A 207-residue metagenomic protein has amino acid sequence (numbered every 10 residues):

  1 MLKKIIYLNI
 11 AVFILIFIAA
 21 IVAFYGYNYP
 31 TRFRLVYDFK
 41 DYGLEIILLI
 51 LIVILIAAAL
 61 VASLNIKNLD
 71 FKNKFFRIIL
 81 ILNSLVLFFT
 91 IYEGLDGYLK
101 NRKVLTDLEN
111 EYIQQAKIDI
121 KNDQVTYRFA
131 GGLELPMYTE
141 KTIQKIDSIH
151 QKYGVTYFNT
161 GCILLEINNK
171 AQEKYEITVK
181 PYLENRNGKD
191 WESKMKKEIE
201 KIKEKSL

Functional and structural regions predicted by a protein language model:
M1-I14: N-terminal membrane topogenic signal
M1-K3, N65-F76: Membrane-interface helix-boundary motifs at transmembrane edges
I6-N9, F76-N83, G188: Sec-dependent signal peptide hydrophobic core
F17-S63: Membrane-embedded alpha-helical segments of integral membrane proteins
I21-V36, L87, I91, Y98-N101 (+1 more regions): Juxtamembrane/disordered regions of integral membrane proteins
I66-L69, G97-V104: Perimembrane helix-loop junctions in membrane proteins
K72-G97: Internal/C-terminal transmembrane anchor helices
V104-L207: Short beta-strand and adjacent turn/loop elements
